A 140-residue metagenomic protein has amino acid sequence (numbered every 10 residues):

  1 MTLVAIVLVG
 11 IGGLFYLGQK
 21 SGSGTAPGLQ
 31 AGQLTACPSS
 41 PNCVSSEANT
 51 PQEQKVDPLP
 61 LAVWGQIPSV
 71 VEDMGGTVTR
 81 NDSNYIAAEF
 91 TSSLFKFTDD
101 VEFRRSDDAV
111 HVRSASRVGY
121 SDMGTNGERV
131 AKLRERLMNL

Functional and structural regions predicted by a protein language model:
M1-Y16: Hydrophobic membrane-insertion alpha-helices, especially the h-region of bacterial N-terminal signal peptides
G12-L140: Ser/Thr-rich, low-complexity intrinsically disordered terminal regions
